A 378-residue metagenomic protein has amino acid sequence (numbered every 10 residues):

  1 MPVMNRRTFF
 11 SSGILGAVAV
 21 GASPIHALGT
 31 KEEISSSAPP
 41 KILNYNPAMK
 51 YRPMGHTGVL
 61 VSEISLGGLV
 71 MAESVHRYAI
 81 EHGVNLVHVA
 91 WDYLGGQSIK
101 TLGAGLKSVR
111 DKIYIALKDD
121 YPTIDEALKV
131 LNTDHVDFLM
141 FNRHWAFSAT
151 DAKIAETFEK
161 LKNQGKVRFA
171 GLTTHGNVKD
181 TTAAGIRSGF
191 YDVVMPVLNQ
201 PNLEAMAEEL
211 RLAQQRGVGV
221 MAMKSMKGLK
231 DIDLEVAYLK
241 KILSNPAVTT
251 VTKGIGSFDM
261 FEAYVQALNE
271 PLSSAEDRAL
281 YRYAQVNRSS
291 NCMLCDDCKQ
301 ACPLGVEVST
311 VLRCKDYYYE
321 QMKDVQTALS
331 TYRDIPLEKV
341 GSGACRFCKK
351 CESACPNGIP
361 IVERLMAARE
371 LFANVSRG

Functional and structural regions predicted by a protein language model:
M1-A17: N-terminal secretory signal peptides and thylakoid transit peptides that target proteins across membranes
R7, I14, R143-R313, E320-L337 (+1 more regions): Beta/alpha (TIM)-barrel catalytic core signal, keyed to glycine-rich beta->alpha loops juxtaposed to Asp/Glu that bind
P24-S65, E81: C-terminal segment of N-terminal export signals and the immediately downstream linker at the start of the mature
M54, L66, V87, L102 (+7 more regions): Conserved, mostly hydrophobic/aromatic
V70-A79, D120-N132, G176-G185, L234-L239: Short, acidic/polar
A79-E81, G103-R110, L128-D134, I186-R187 (+1 more regions): Acidic (Asp/Glu)-rich catalytic clusters
K129-F147: Active-site groove signature of glycoside hydrolases
Q321-K350, N374-G378: Short Fe-S-cluster ligation motifs
